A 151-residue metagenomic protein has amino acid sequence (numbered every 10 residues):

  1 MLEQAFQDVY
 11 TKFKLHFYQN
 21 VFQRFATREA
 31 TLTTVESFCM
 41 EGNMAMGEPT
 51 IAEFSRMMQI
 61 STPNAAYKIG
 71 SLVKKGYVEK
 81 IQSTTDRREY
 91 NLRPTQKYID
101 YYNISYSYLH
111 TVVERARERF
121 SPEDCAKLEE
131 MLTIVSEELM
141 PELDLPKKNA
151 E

Functional and structural regions predicted by a protein language model:
M1, E123-E151: C-terminal regulatory/oligomerization modules of transcriptional regulators
M1-T31: N-terminal leader segment of winged-helix/HTH proteins
T11, L15, Q19, S37 (+8 more regions): Generic detection of well-ordered alpha-helical segments
Q19-S61: N-terminal helix-turn-helix DNA-binding core of bacterial DNA-binding proteins
E41-G42, V73, E129: A cross-family signal for key residues in well-ordered alpha-helices that form functional helical elements
K68-S71, M131: Residues within the DNA-recognition helix of helix-turn-helix
G70-A126: Charged, amphipathic alpha-helical coiled-coil/dimerization segments
